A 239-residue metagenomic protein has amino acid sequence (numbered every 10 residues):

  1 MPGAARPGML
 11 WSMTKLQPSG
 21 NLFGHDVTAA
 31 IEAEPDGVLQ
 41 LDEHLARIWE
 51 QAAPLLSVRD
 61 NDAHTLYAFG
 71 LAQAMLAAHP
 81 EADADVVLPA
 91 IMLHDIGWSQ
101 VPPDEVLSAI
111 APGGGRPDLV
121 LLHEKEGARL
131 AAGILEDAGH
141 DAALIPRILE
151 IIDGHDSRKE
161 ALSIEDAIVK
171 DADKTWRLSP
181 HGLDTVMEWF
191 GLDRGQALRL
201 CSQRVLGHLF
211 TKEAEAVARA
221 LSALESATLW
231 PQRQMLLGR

Functional and structural regions predicted by a protein language model:
M1-Q17, N21: N-terminal amphipathic/basic-hydrophobic helices that include classical n-h-c signal peptides and signal-anchor
T14-V38, L56-L66, G70-A82, L93 (+3 more regions): Divalent metal-dependent phosphate-bond-processing catalytic cores, especially two-metal-ion Mg2+/Mn2+ enzymes that act
E43-Y67, P103-D118: Active-site flanking loop/helix segments enriched in acidic
D60, A84, L119, H123: Conserved acidic
A68-F69, L121-D137: An active-site-proximal "capping" alpha-helix that borders the catalytic cofactor pocket
A84-P112, G127, R147-S157: His-Asp-centered metal-binding catalytic motifs of divalent-metal-dependent phosphohydrolases/nucleases
